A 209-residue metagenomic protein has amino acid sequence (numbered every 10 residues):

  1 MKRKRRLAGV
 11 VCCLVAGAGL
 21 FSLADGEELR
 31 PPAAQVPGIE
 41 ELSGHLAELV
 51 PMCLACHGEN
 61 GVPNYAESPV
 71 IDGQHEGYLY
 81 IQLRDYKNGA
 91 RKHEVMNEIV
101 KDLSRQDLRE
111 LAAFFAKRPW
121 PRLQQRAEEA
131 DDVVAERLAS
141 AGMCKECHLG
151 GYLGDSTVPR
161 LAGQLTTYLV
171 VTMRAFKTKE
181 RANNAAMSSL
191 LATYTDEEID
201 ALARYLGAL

Functional and structural regions predicted by a protein language model:
M1-E41, R84-D85, E197, G207-L209: N-terminal export/targeting leaders of redox proteins
V10-C12, L54, A66, S156: Exposed boundary/loop context
L29, K101-L123, T167, A192-L209: C-terminal capping alpha-helices of c-type cytochrome domains
R30-V62, L123, A127-G150, L165: Sequence/structural segment immediately N-terminal to covalent heme-attachment motifs in c-type and related
L42-L46, G61-R91, N97-D102, Y152-T178 (+2 more regions): Gly/Gly-Pro-rich "capping" loops immediately C-terminal to redox-active cysteine motifs in periplasmic/lumenal
E48-G58, I81-R84, R109-A113, S140-L149 (+3 more regions): C-type cytochrome heme c attachment motif
V62-P63, A90-K92, K117-V133, K145 (+3 more regions): Inter-heme linker and motif-flanking segments adjacent to c-type heme-binding CXXCH motifs in c-type cytochromes
E94-N97, R109-A116, V133, R137: Internal, well-ordered alpha-helical scaffold/interface segments that support domain packing or protein-protein contacts
